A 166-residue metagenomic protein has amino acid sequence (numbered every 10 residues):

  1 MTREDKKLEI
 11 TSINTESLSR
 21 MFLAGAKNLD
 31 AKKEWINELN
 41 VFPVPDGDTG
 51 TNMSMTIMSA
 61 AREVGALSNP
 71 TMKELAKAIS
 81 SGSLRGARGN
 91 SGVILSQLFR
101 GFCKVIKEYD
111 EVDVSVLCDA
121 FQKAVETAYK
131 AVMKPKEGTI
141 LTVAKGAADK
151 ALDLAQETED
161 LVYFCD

Functional and structural regions predicted by a protein language model:
M1-D166: N-terminal loops that bind phosphate or other acidic moieties and the adjacent beta-alpha structural core
